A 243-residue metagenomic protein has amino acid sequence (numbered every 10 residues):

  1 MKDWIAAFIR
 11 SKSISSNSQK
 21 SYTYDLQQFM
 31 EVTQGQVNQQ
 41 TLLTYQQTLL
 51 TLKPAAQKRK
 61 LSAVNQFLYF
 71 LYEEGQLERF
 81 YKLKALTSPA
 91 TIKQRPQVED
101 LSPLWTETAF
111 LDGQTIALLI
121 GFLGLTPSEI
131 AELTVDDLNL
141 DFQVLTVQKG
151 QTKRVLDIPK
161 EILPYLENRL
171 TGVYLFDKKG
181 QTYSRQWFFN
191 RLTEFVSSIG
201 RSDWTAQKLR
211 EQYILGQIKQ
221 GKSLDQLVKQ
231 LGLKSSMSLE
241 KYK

Functional and structural regions predicted by a protein language model:
K2-A90: N-terminal core-binding DNA-recognition domain of tyrosine recombinases/integrases
L77, S88-P103, Q151-K160: DNA breakage-rejoining catalytic core of tyrosine-based enzymes
V98-P127: Basic, Lys/Arg- and aromatic-enriched nucleic-acid-binding interface segment
L119-F142: Short, charged phosphate-coordinating catalytic segments
D136-D137, T182-R185, L233-E240: Short, basic interhelical loop/turn and adjoining N-cap of the next helix at nucleic-acid- or acidic-partner-contacting
Q143-Q148, G216, D225-K243: Short functional hotspots where side chains directly engage DNA or cofactors
Q148-T193: C-terminal catalytic core of Y-nucleophile DNA break-rejoin enzymes
R191-K229, L233: Short, basic (Lys/Arg/His-rich) helix/loop patches that form interaction surfaces in the mid-to-C-terminal regions
